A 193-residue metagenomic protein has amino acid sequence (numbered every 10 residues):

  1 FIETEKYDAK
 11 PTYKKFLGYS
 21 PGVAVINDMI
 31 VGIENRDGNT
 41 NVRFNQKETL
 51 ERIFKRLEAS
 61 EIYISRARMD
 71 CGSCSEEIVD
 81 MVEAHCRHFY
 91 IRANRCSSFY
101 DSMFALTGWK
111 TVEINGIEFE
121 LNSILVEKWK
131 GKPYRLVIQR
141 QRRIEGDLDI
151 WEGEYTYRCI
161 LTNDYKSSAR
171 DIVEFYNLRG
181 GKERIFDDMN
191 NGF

Functional and structural regions predicted by a protein language model:
F1, D28, I64-C74, F89 (+2 more regions): Short, conserved catalytic/metal-binding motifs centered on acidic residues
F1-D8, V31-N35, E76-V82, Y100-L106: Short acidic, glycine/serine/threonine-rich loops at helix termini
F1-G22: Active-site-proximal, Lys/Arg-enriched surface segment that forms a nucleic-acid-binding/basic interface patch
S20-I30: Short conserved beta-strand segments at catalytic cores or DNA/RNA-binding microdomains of nucleic-acid binding
N35-R56: Active-site beta-loop-alpha junctions of metal-dependent nucleic acid enzymes, especially the RNase H-like/DDE
R36-G38, G72-C74, N94-C96: Active-site beta-loop-alpha junctions enriched in small/polar residues
A59, V79-H88: Short, surface-exposed basic-aromatic patches at helix termini and helix-loop junctions that form
H88-M189: An anionic, glycine-rich sequence signature occurring as long contiguous blocks
